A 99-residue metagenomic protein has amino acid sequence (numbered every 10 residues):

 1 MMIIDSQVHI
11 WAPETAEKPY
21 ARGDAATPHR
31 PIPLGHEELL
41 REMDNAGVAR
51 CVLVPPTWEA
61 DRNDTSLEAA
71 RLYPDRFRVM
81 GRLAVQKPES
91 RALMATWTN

Functional and structural regions predicted by a protein language model:
M1-N99: Helix-coil boundary/capping segments in enzymes
